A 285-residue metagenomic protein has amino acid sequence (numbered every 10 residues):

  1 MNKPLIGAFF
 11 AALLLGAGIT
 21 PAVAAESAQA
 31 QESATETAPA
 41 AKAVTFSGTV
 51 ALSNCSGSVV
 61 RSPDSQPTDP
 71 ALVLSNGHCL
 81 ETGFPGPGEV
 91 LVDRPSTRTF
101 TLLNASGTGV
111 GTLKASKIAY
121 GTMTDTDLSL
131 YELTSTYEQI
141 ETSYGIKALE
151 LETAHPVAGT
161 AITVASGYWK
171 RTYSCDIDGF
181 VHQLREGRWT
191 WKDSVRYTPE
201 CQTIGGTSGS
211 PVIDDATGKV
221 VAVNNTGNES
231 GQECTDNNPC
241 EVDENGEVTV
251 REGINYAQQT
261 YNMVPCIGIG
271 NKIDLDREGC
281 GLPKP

Functional and structural regions predicted by a protein language model:
N2-L72, T82-F84, G88-R94, P265-P285: Protease-domain processing segments flanking chymotrypsin-fold serine proteases, especially trypsin-like
A34-F46, A51, R61-P63, E81 (+1 more regions): Conserved catalytic-core segment of clan PA serine endopeptidases
A43-C55, E138-I146, R171-V264: Active-site region of chymotrypsin-like
L52-N54, T68-P70, L74, P95 (+3 more regions): Extracytoplasmic
S58-D64, S116-T122, E132-T172: Active-site substrate-binding loop(s) of clan PA
P63-P70, G107-G109, R185-W191: Short, solvent-exposed loop/turn segments that connect beta-strands within catalytic domains and beta-strand-rich
L80-G83, N228-S230: Short glycine/acidic-enriched loop and turn motifs that connect beta-strands
T108-S116, A158-A161, K170-R185: Beta-strand/loop subdomains of soluble extracytoplasmic proteins
